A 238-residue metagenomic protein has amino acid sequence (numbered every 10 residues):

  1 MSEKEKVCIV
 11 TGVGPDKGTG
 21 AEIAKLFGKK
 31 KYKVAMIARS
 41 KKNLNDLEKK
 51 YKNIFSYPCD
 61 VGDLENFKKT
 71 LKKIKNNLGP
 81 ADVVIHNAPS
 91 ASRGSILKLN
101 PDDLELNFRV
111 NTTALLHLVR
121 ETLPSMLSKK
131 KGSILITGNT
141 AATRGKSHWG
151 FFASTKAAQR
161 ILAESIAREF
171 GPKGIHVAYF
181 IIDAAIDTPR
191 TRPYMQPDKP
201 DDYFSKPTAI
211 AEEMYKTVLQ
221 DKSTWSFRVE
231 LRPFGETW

Functional and structural regions predicted by a protein language model:
S2-V34: Canonical Rossmann dinucleotide-binding motif of NAD(H)/NADP(H)-dependent dehydrogenases/reductases, specifically
G12-G14, S133-A158, E164, R168-G171: Catalytic loop of short-chain dehydrogenase/reductase
P58-K69, P101: The beta1-alpha1 cofactor-binding region of Rossmann-like NAD(H)/NADP(H)-dependent oxidoreductases
N87-R93: Conserved NAD(P)H cofactor-binding loop of Rossmann-fold oxidoreductase domains
S95-I96, N100-E105: Substrate-binding pocket helix/loop in short-chain dehydrogenase/reductase
V119-R120, E164: A short, exposed helix-loop element centered on a Lys and neighboring polar residues
P172-I175, Y179-I181, Q196-W238: C-terminal helical subdomain
